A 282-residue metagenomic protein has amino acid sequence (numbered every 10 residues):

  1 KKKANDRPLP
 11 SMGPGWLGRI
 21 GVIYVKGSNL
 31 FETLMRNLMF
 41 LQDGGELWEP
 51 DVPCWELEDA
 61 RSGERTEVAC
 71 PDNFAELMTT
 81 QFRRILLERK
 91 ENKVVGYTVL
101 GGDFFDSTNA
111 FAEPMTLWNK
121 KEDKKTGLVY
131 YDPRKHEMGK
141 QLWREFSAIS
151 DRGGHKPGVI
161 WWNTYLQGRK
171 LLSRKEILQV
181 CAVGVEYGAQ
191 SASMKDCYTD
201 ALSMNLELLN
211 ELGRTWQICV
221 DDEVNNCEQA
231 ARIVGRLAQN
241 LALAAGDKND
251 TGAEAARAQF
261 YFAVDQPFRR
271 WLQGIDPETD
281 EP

Functional and structural regions predicted by a protein language model:
K1-P282: Extended alpha-helical scaffolding segments
